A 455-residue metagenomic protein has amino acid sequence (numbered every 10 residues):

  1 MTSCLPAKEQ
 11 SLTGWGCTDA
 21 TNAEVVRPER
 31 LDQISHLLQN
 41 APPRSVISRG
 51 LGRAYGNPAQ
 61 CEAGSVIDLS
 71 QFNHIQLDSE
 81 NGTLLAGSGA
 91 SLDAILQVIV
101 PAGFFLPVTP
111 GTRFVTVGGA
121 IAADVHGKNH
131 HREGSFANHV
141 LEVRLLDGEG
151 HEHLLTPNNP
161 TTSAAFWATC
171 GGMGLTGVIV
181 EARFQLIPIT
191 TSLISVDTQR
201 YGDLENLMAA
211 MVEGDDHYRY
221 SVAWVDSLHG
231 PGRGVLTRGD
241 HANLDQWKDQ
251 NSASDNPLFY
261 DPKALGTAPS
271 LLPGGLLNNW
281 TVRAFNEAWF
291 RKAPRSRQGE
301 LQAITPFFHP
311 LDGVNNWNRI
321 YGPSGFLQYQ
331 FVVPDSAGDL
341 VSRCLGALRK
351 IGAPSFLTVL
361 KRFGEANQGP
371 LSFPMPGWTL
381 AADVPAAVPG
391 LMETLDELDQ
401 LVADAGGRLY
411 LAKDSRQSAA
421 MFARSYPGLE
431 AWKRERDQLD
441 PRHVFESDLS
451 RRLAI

Functional and structural regions predicted by a protein language model:
M1-I455: Noncatalytic alpha-helical scaffold of FAD-dependent oxidoreductases
